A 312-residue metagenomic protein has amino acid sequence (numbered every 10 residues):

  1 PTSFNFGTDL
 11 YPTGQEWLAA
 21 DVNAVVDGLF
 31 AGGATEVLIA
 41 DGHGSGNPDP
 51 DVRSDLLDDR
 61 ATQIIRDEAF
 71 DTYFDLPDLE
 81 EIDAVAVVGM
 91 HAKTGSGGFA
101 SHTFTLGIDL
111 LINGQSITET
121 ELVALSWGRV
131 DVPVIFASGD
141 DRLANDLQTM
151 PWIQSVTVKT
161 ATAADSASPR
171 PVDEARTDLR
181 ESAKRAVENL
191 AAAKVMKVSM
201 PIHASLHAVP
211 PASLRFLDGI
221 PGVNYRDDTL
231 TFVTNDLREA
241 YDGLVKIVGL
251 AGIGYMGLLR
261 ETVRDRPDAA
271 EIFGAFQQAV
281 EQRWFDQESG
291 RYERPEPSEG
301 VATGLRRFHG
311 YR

Functional and structural regions predicted by a protein language model:
P1, G42-H43, V88-K93, D141-R142: Short glycine-enriched loops at secondary-structure junctions
T2-T8, T103-L106: Gly-rich Lys/Arg/Thr-decorated short loops/hinges at beta-loop-alpha junctions or inter-strand turns that position
N5-D27: Short catalytic helix/loop segments, enriched in acidic residues and glycine and frequently bearing histidine
A20-I82: Glycine-rich nucleotide/cofactor/substrate-binding loop typically near the N-terminus or early in the first domain
G46-D49, K93-G98, R142-D146: Short, well-ordered, mixed-charge alpha-helical segments that flank or form enzyme active sites
A61-T62, E68, F74-A137, I153-Q154: Divalent-metal (Mg2+/Mn2+/Ca2+)-assisted nucleotide/phosphate chemistry catalytic cores
T118-G219: Glycine-rich, Lys/Arg-enriched anion-binding loops that position phosphate/diphosphate groups for phosphoryl
S182-R312: C-terminal accessory domains and tails appended to enzymatic cores
